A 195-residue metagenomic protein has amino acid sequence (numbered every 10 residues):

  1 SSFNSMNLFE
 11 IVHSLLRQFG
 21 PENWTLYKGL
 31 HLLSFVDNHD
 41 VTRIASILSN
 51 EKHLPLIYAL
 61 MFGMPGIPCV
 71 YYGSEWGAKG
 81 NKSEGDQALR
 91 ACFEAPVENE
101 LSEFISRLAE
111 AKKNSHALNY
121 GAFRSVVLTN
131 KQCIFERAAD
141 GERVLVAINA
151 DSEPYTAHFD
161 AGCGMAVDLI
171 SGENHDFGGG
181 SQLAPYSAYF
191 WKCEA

Functional and structural regions predicted by a protein language model:
S1, S83-E94, S171-G172: Short glycine/proline- and charge-enriched loop/turn segments that cap or connect secondary-structure elements
S1-E84, K113, T129-N130, R137-A138 (+3 more regions): Conserved alpha/beta catalytic core and glycan-binding cleft of carbohydrate-active enzymes
G20, L89-V126: Aromatic- and carboxylate-lined catalytic core of secreted/periplasmic carbohydrate-active enzymes
L30, P55-L56, E103-S106, A184: Feature representing long, continuous alpha-helical segments
H39, L108, A166, Y186: A residue-level signal for conserved active-site and pocket-lining positions in enzyme catalytic cores
G121-G141: Surface beta-strand/loop "capping" patches
E153-G172: Beta-strand-rich binding/interaction modules
F177-A195: C-terminal beta-strand-rich structural cap/linker in extracellular carbohydrate-active enzymes
